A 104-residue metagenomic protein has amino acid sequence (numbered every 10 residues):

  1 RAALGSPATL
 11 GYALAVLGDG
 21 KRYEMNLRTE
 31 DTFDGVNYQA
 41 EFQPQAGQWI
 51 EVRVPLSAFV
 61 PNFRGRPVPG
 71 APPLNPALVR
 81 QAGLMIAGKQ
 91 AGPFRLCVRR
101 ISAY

Functional and structural regions predicted by a protein language model:
R1-Y104: Beta-rich carbohydrate-recognition modules and glycan-binding surfaces
